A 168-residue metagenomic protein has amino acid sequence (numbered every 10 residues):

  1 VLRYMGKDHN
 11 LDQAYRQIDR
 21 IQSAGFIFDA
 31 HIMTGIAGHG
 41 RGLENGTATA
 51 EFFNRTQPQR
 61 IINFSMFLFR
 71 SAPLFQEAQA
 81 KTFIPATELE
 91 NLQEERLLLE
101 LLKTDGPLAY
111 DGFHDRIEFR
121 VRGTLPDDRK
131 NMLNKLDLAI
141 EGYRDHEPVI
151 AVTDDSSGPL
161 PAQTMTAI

Functional and structural regions predicted by a protein language model:
V1-G25, T34-T56, Q76-E90: Conserved non-cysteine loop/helix-boundary elements of the Radical SAM core domain that shape
I32-T34, S65: Short glycine/proline-centered loop/turn elements that form peptide/ligand docking sites
E51-I168: Auxiliary Fe-S-binding modules of radical SAM enzymes
